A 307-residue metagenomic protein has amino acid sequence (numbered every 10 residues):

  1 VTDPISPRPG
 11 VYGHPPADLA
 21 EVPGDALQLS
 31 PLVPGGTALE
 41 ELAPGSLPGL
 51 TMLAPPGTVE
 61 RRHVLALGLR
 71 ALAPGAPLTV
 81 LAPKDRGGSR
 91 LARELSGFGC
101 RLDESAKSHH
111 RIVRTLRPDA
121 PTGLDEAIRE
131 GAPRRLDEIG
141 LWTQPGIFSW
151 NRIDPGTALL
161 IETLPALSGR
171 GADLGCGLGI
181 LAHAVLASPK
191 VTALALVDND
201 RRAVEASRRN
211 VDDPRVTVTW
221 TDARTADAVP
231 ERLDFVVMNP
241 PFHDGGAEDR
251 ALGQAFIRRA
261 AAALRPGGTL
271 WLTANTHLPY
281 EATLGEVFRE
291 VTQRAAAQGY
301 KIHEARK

Functional and structural regions predicted by a protein language model:
V1-R111: N-terminal accessory segments
T2-G35, D154-M238: Conserved SAM/SAH cofactor-binding pocket of Class I
G49-V59, L174-L181, L233-G246: Conserved proline-anchored active-site loop of SAM-dependent methyltransferases that bridges a beta-strand
H63-P74, Q254-P266: A short glycine-rich, Lys/Arg-flanked "PGG" loop and its adjoining helix->strand segment in the class I
P83, D198-R202, L252, N275: Short beta->alpha hinge that forms the Motif I/post-I loop of the SAM-binding pocket
G99-R134, N275-K307: Class I S-adenosyl-L-methionine
A106-S168: SAM-dependent Rossmann-like transferase core, predominantly class I methyltransferases with a strong bias toward
V236-A262: Mobile active-site "lid"/loop adjacent to the S-adenosyl-L-methionine
